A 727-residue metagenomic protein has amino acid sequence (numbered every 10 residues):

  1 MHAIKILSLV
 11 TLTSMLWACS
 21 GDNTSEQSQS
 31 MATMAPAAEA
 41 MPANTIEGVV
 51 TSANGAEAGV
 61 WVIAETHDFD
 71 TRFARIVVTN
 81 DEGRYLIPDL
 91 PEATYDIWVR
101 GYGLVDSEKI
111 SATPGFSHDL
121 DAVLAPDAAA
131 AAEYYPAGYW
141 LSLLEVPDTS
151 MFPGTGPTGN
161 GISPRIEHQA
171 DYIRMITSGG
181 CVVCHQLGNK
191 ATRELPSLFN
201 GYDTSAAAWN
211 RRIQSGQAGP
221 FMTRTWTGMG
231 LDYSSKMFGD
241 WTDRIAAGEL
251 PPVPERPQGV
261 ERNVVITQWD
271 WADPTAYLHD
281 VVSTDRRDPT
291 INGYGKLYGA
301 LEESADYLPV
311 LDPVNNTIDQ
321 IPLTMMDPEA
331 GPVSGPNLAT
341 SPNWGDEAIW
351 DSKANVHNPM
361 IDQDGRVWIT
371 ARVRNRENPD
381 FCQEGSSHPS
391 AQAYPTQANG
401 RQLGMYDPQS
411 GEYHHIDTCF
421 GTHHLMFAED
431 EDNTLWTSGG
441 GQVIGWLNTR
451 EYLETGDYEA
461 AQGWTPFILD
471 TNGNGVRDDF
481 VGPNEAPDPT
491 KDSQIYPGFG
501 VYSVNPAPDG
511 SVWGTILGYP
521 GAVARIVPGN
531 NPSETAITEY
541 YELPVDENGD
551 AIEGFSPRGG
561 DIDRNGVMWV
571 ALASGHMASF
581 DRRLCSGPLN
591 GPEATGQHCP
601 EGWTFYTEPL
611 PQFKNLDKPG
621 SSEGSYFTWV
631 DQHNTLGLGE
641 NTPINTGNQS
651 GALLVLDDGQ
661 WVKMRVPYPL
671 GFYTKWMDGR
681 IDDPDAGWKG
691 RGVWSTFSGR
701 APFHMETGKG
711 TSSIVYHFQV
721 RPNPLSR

Functional and structural regions predicted by a protein language model:
D22-T45, T51-G55: Beta-strand-rich domain onsets/edges
N44-I46, S52-D68, E92, L141-N160: Short, ordered, surface-exposed loop/turn motifs in non-cytosolic proteins
E57, L86-T94, Y102: Short Pro-Gly-centered beta-turn/loop motif in secreted/extracellular proteins
H67-D89: Short, acidic Ser/Thr/Gly-rich low-complexity loop/linker segments typical of extracellular and cell-surface proteins
H67-R72, T94, W98-G115: A short, solvent-exposed loop/turn motif at the edges and junctions of modular extracellular/periplasmic domains
S178-N189: The canonical Cys-X-X-Cys-His
A191-L198, G299-E302, I369-A398, G441-F467 (+3 more regions): Short, conserved, GDST-rich strand-edge loop motifs in beta-rich repeat architectures
A272-G293, A348-D364, L425-D432, S493-D509 (+4 more regions): Structural signature of eukaryotic scaffold interfaces centered on beta-propeller domains
